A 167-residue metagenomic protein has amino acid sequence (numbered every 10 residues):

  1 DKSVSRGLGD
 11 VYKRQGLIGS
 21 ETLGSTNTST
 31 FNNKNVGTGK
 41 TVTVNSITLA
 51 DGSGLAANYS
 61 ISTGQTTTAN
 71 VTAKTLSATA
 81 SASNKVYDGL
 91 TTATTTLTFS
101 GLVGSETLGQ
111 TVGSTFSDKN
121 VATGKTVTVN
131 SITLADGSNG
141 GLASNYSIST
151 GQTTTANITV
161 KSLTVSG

Functional and structural regions predicted by a protein language model:
D1-K2: Short, well-ordered junction/capping motifs at the entry into regular secondary structure
S5, G9-G167: Short loop/turn motifs that initiate or flank beta-strands
